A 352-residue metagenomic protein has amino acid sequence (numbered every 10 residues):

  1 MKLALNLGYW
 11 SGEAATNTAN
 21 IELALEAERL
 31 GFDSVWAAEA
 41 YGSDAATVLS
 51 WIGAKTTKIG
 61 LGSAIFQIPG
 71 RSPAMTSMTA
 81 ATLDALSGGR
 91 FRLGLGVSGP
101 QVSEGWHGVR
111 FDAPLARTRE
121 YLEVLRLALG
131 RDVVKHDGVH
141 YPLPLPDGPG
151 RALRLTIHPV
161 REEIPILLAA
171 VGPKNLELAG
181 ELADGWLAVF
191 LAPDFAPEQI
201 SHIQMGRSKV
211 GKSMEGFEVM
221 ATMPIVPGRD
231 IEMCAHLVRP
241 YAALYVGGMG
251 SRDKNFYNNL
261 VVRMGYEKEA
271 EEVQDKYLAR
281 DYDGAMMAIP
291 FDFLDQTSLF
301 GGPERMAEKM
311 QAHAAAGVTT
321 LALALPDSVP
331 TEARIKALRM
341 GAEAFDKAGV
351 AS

Functional and structural regions predicted by a protein language model:
M1-G62, I164: N-terminal beta1-alpha1-beta2 module of alpha/beta enzyme domains
L3-L7, V35-A37, L61-A64, F91-L95 (+5 more regions): Hydrophobic faces of well-ordered beta-strands that scaffold small-molecule active sites in alpha/beta enzyme cores
L3-T18, F66-P73, R161-V171, I225-G228 (+1 more regions): Active-site mouth loops of central-metabolism enzymes
A14-E26, T79, A170-L178, V238 (+1 more regions): Short, acidic/polar
L30, L86, E181-L182, A316-V318: Structural motif
G31, I52, L83, L125 (+4 more regions): Conserved, mostly hydrophobic/aromatic
A46-F66, G70, R117, Y121 (+2 more regions): Alpha-helix-loop-beta-strand connector modules within alpha/beta enzyme cores
S77-G185, V189-F217, E271-K276: Internal, glycine-rich beta/alpha segment that forms the wall or movable "lid" of small-molecule/cofactor binding
